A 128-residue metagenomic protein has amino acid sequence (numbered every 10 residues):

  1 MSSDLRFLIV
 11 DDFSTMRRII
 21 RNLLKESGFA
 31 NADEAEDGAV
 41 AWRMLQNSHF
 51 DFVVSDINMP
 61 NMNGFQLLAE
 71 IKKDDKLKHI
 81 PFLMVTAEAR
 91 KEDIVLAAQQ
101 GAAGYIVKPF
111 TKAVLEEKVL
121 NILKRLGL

Functional and structural regions predicted by a protein language model:
S14-D33: Two-component/phosphorelay signaling modules centered on CheY-like receiver
E34-F52: Acidic, metal-coordinating helix/loop segments flanking the phosphotransfer/catalytic sites of two-component signaling
M59: Receiver (REC) domain active-site loop signature in two-component systems and cognate sites in sensor histidine kinases
E70, K108: A Lys-centered signature of the CheY-like receiver
F110-V119: C-terminal output helix
